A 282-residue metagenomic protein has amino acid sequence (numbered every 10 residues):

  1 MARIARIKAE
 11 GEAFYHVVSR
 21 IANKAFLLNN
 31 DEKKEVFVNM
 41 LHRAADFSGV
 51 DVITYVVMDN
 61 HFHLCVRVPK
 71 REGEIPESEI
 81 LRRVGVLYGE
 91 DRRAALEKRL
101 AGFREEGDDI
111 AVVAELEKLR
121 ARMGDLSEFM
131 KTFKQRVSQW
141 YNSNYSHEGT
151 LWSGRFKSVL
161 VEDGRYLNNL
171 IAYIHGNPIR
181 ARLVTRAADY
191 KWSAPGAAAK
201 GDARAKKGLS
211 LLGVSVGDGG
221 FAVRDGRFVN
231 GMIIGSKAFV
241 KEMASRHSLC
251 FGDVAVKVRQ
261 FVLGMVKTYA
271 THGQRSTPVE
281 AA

Functional and structural regions predicted by a protein language model:
M1-D59, R67-A282: Short Pro-Cys-Gly-centered "Cys-loop" motif that presents a nucleophilic cysteine in a tight turn
